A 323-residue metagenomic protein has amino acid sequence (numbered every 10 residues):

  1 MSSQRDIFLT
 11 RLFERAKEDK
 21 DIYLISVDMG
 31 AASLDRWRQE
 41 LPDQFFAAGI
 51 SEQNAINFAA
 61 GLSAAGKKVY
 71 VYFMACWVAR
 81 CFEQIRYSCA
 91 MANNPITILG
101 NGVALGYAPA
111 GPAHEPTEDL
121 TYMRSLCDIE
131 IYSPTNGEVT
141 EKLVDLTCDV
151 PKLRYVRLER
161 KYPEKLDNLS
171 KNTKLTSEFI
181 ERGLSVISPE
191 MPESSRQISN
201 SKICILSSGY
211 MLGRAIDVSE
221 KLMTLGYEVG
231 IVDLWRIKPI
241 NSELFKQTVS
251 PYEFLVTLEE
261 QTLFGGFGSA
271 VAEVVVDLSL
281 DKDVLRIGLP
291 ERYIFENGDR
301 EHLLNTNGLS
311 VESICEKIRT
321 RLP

Functional and structural regions predicted by a protein language model:
M1-R157, Y162-P163, T173-L175: Thiamine diphosphate
D6, E18-E40, Y107, E159-P323: Thiamine diphosphate
